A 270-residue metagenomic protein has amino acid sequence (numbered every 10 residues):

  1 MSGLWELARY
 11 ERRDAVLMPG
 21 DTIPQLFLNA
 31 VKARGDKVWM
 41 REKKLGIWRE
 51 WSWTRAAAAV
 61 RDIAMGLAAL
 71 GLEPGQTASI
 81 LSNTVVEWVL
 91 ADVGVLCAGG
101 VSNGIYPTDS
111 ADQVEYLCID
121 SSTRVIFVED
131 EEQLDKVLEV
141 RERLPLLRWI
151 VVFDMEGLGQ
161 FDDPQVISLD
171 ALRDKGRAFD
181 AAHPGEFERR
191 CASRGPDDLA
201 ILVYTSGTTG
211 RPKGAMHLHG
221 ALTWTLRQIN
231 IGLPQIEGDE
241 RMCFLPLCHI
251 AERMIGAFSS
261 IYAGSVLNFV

Functional and structural regions predicted by a protein language model:
M1-I23: Flexible, non-catalytic linker and terminal segments flanking ANL/adenylate-forming cores
A8, L26-W51, L158: AMP-dependent adenylate-forming
M18, W39-V93, S110-E115, S168-R173 (+1 more regions): Conserved AMP-binding/adenylate-forming core of the ANL superfamily
G35-V38, V166, A171-R173, R177-Y204 (+2 more regions): Conserved pre-ATP/AMP-binding loop-to-beta segment of ANL
E50-T54, D170, A192, A200-L226: Conserved AMP-binding A3 loop
A64-M65, Q76-T77, N83-A111, Y116-V125 (+2 more regions): A short helix-loop-beta submotif of the ANL/AMP-binding
C97-K175: Structural core segment of the AMP-binding/adenylate-forming
T223-E240, L247-V270: Conserved AMP-binding/adenylation subdomain of ANL enzymes
